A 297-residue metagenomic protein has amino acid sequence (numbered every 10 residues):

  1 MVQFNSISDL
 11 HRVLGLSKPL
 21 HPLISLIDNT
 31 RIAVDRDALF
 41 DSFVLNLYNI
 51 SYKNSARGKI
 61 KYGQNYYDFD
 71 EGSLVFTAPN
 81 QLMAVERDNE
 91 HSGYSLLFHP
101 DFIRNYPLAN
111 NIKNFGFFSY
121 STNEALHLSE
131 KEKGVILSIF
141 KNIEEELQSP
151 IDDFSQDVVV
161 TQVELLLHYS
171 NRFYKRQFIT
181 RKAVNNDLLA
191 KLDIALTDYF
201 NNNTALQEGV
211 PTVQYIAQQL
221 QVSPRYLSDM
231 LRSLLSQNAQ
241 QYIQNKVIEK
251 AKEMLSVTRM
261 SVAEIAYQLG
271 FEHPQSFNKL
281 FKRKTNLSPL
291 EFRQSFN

Functional and structural regions predicted by a protein language model:
M1-K61, N65-Y67: Generic protein-terminus/edge-of-domain signal
Q64-F76: Short acidic-glycine-tyrosine-enriched beta hairpin
G72, L227-S228, S276-F277, F281: Short hydrophobic/aromatic patch on the recognition helix
D88-I151: A hydrophobic/aromatic-rich effector-binding and dimerization subdomain of bacterial HTH-type transcriptional regulators
G134-I194: An amphipathic alpha-helical interaction segment
V160, K182-L220, Q241-M260: A short, Lys/Arg-enriched amphipathic alpha-helix from helix-turn-helix/homeodomain DNA-binding modules
S233-E272, Q294-N297: Terminal helix-turn-helix DNA-binding modules in bacterial transcription factors
N278-N297: …primarily DNA-binding HTH/wHTH and HhH modules…
